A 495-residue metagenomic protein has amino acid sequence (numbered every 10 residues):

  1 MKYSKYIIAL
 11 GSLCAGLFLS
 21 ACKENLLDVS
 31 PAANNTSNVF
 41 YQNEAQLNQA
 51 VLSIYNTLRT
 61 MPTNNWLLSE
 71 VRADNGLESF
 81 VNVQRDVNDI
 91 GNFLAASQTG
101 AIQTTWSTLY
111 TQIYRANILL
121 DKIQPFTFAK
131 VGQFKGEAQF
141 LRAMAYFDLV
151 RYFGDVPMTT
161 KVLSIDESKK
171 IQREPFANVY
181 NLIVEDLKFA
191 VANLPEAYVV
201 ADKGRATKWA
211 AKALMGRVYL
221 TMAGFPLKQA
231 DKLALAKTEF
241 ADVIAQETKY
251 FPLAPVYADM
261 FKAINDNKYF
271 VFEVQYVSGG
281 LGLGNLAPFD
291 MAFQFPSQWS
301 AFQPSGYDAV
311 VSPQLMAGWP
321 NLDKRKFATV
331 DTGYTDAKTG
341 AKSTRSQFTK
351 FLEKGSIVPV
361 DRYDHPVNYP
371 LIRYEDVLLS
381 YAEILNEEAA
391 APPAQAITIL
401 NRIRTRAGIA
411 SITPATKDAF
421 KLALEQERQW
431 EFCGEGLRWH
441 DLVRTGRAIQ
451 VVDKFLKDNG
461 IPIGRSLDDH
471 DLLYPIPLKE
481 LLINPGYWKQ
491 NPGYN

Functional and structural regions predicted by a protein language model:
K2, L10, F18, C22-E70 (+3 more regions): Acidic, glycine-rich segments characteristic of secretory precursors and extracytoplasmic regions
G16-L19, Y146: Bacterial Sec-type N-terminal signal peptides, specifically the leucine/valine-rich hydrophobic h-region
N38, N64-Q84, T159-K161, P195-A210 (+6 more regions): Short, surface-exposed recognition loops and adjoining beta-strand edges that mediate ligand/DNA contacts, enriched
E44-P62, Q84-F153, E174-N181, L187-V200 (+4 more regions): Conserved, well-structured interaction surfaces
A45-Q46, V51, P62, Q84-T108 (+3 more regions): Elongated scaffold/linker segments in the mid-to-C-terminal portions of large proteins
T105-T108, F153, I171-N178, A223-L235 (+1 more regions): Short coil/turn connectors between adjacent alpha-helices in alpha-solenoid helical repeat scaffolds
